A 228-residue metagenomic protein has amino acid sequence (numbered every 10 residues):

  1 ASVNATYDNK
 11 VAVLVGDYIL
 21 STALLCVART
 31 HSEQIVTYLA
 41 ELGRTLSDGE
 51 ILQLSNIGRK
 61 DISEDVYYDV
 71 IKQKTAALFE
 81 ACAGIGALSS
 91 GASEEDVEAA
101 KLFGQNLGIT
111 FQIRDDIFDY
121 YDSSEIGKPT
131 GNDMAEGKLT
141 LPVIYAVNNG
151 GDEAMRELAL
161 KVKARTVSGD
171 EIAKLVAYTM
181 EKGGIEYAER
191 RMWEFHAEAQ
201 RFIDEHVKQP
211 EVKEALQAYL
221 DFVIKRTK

Functional and structural regions predicted by a protein language model:
A1-K228: All-alpha prenyltransferase/terpene-synthase fold signal
